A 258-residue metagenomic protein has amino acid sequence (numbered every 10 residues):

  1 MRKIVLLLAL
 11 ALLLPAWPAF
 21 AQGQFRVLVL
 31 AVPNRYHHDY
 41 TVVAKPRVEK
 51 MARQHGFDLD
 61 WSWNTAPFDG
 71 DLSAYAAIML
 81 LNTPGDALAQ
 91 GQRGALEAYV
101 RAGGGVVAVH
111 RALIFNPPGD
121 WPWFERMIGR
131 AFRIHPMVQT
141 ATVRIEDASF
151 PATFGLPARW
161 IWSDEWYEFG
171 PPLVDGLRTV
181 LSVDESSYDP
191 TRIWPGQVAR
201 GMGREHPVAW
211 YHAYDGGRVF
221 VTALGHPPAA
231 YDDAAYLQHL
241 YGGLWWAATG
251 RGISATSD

Functional and structural regions predicted by a protein language model:
M1-I4: Positively charged n-region of N-terminal signal peptides that target proteins for export
L7-A16: Bacterial N-terminal signal peptides
W17-A21: Sec/Tat signal peptide C-region and signal peptidase I cleavage site
Q22-R26, A31, D39, K50-Q54 (+3 more regions): Extracellular ligand-binding/catalytic regions of CAZymes and related secreted enzymes and adhesion modules
R26-P33, H37-F115: Helical hinge/lid and interdomain linker segments adjacent to catalytic or ligand-binding clefts that mediate domain
D86-A158: A glycine-rich, often tryptophan-bearing local segment used as a flexible ligand/cofactor-contacting loop or short
G103-V107, V180, F220: Structural detector of well-ordered beta-strand residues that form the stable sheet scaffold of enzyme domains
R133-D215: Catalytic beta-strand/loop cores that center a nucleophilic Ser/Cys/Thr and support acyl-enzyme chemistry
